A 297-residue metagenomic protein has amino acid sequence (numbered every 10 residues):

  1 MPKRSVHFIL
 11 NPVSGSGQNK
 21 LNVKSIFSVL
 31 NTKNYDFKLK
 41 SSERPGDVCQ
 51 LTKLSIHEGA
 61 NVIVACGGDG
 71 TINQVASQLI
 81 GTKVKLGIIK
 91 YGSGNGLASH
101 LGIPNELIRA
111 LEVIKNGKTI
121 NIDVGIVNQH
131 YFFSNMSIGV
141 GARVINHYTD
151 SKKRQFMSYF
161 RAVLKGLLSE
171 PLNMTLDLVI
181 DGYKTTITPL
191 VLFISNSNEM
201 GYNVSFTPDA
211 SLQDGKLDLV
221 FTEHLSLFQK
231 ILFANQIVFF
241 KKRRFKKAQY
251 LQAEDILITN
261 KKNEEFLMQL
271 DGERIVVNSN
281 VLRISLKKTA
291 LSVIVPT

Functional and structural regions predicted by a protein language model:
M1-I63: ATP/NTP phosphate-donor binding region
K3, K33, G81-K85, I89-L190 (+1 more regions): Catalytic core of DAGKc-family lipid kinases
N19, I180, S211, F221-T297: ATP/nucleoside-binding phosphotransfer catalytic cores, i.e., glycine-rich phosphate-binding loops
V48, G70-V75: Short glycine/serine/threonine-rich phosphate/pyrophosphate-binding segments that cradle anionic phosphate groups
A65-D69: N-terminal glycine-rich "phosphate-gripper" loop used for MgATP/nucleotide binding and carboxylate activation
S137, F193-T207: Glycine-rich phosphate/pyrophosphate-binding beta-alpha loops
K152-S158, P208-Q229: Gly/Ser/Thr-rich active-site loops/lids in small-molecule metabolic enzymes that frequently grip phosphoryl groups
L172-M174, T188-L190, Q213-D218, Q252-E254: A generic structural signal for short beta-strands and their flanking turns/coil linkers
